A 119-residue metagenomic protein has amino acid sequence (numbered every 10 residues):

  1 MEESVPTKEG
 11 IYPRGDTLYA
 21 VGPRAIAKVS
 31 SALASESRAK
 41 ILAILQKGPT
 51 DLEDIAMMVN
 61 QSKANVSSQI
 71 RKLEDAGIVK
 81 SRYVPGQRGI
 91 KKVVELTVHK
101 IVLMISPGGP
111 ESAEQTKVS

Functional and structural regions predicted by a protein language model:
I11-S30: Short, Lys/Arg-enriched N-terminal segment that forms or immediately precedes the first helix of a structured domain
S31-R38: Short helix-coil-helix linker/hinge
I41, D54-M57: A short acidic, leucine-rich amphipathic alpha-helix
K47-D51: Short capping segments at the starts of secondary-structure elements
M57, E74-D75: Alpha-helical residues within the helix-turn-helix
A76-Q87: Beta-hairpin "wing" of winged helix-turn-helix
G86-S119: Conserved segment of winged-helix/HTH DNA-binding domains
